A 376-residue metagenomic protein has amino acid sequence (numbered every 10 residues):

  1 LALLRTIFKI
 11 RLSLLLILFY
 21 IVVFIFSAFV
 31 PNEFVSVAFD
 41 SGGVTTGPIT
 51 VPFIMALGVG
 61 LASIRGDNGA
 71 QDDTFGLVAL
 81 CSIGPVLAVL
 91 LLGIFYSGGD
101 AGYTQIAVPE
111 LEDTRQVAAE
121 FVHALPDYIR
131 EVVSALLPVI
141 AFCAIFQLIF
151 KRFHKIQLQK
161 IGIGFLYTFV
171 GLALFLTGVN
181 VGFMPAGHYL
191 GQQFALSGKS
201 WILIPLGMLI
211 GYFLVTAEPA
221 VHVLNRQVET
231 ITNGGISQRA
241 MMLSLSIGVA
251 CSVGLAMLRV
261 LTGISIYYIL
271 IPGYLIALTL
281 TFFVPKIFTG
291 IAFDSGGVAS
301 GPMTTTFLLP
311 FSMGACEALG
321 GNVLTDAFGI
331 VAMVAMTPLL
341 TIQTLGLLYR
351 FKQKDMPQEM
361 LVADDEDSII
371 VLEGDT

Functional and structural regions predicted by a protein language model:
L1, V35-A62, I210-I231, M241-C251 (+1 more regions): Alpha-helical membrane segments and immediately flanking helix-loop junctions that form or couple to the substrate/ion
L1-P48, F53-V59, I64, N68 (+1 more regions): Hydrophobic transmembrane alpha-helices that form the pore/transport pathway of multi-pass ion and small-solute
L1-V22, S200-T281: Helix-loop-helix junctions within the multi-pass membrane cores of secondary transporters/permeases
R11-I21, D73-A79, Q157-Y167, A240-L245 (+2 more regions): Cytoplasmic-side transmembrane-helix entry/capping segments in multi-pass membrane proteins
A28-V30, P48, F165, Q193-I204 (+3 more regions): Membrane-interfacial loop-to-helix junctions in multi-pass transporters
V30-E33, A88-S97, F175-G182, G254-L255 (+1 more regions): Hydrophobic alpha-helical transmembrane segments in multi-pass integral membrane proteins
S41-I54, I106-V108, Y128-I140, W201-A217 (+2 more regions): Structural signature of hydrophobic alpha-helical transmembrane segments
G42, M55, L61, R65-A186 (+3 more regions): Signature of multi-pass transmembrane helix bundles
